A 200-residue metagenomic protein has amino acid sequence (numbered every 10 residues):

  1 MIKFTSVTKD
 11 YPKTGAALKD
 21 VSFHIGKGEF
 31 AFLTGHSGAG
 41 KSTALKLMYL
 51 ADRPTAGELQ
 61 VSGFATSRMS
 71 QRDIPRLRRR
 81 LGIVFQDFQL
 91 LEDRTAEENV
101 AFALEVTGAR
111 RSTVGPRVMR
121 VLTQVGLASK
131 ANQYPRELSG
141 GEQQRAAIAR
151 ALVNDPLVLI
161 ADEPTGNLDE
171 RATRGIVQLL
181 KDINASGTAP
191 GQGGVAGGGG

Functional and structural regions predicted by a protein language model:
Y49: Helix-to-loop junction immediately C-terminal to a conserved catalytic motif
G57-A65: Conserved ABC transporter NBD signature motif
T66-G82, R111, A185: ABC ATPase NBD coupling module
R94-F102: Short coil-to-helix segment of the ABC ATPase nucleotide-binding domain corresponding to the Q-loop/switch region
Y134-L138, E142-Q144: Conserved ABC ATPase signature
D155: Conserved catalytic motifs of ABC-family nucleotide-binding domains
L159-D162: Catalytic Walker B motif of ABC-type/P-loop ATPase nucleotide-binding domains
